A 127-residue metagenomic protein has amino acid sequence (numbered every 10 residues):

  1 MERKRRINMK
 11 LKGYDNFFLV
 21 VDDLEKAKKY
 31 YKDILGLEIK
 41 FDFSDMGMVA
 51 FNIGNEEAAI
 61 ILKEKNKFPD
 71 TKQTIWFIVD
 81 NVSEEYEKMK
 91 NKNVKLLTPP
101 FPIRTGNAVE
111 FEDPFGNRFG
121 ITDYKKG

Functional and structural regions predicted by a protein language model:
E2-K26, Q73-I75, K125-G127: N-terminal beta-strand motif that seeds the catalytic metal site of vicinal oxygen chelate
G13-D22, F51-G54, N66-K90, N107-E112 (+1 more regions): Vicinal oxygen chelate
E25-I39: Amphipathic alpha-helical segments
D33-I34, K88-N93: Short amphipathic alpha-helices in soluble, non-transmembrane regions that often serve as interface/regulatory elements
G36-D42, L96-P100: Short secondary-structure junctions
E38-Q73, R118-Y124: Conserved short beta-strand elements that form part of the metal-binding/catalytic scaffold of enzyme active sites
I61, I78, K95, E110 (+1 more regions): Conserved beta-strand segments that form the floor/walls of ligand-binding pockets within enzyme and binding domains
